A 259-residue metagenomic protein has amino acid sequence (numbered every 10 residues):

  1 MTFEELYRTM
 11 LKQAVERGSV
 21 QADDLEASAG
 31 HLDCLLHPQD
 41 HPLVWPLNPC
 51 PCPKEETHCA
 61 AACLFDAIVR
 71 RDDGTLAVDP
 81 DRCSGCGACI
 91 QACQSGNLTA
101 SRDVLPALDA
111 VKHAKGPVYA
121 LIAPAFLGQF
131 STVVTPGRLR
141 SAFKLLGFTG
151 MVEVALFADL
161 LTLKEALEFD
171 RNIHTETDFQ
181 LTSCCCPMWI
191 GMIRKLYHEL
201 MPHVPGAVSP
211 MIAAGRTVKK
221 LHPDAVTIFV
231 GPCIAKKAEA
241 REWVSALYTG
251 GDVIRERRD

Functional and structural regions predicted by a protein language model:
M1-A62, D66: Ferredoxin-type iron-sulfur electron-transfer modules and their immediate structural context
T2-A14, S28, S101-D259: Iron-sulfur-associated redox domains of electron-transfer enzymes in respiratory and anaerobic energy metabolism
Q21, D79, R255-D259: A diffuse structural propensity rather than consistent per-protein peaks
Q21, L32, H37, H41 (+5 more regions): Residue-level detector of short coil/turn "hinge" positions at structural boundaries
L36-H37, D66, P80-S84, K115-A120 (+1 more regions): Short amphipathic alpha-helical segments, especially helix-boundary/capping motifs
P42-P46, L76-C83, L221-V230: Immediate flanking context of iron-sulfur cluster ligation sites
C52, R82, H203-A207: Alpha-helix N-cap/helix-initiation motif
K54-S84, A88-V104: Iron-sulfur cluster-binding cysteine motifs and their immediate structural context in ferredoxin-like electron-transfer
